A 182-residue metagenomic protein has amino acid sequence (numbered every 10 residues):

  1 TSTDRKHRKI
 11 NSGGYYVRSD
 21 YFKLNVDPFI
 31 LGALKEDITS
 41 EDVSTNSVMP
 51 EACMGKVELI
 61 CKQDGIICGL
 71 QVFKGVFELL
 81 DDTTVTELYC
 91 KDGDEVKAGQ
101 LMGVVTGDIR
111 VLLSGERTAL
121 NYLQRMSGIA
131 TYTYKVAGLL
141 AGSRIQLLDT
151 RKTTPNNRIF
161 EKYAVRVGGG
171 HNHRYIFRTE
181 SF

Functional and structural regions predicted by a protein language model:
D4-H7: Intrinsic-disorder-associated, low-complexity terminal segments enriched in Asp/Asn/His/Tyr and depleted of Lys/Arg
G13-F182: Acidic/glycine-rich phosphate/pyrophosphate-binding loops and surrounding catalytic core that coordinate Mg2+
